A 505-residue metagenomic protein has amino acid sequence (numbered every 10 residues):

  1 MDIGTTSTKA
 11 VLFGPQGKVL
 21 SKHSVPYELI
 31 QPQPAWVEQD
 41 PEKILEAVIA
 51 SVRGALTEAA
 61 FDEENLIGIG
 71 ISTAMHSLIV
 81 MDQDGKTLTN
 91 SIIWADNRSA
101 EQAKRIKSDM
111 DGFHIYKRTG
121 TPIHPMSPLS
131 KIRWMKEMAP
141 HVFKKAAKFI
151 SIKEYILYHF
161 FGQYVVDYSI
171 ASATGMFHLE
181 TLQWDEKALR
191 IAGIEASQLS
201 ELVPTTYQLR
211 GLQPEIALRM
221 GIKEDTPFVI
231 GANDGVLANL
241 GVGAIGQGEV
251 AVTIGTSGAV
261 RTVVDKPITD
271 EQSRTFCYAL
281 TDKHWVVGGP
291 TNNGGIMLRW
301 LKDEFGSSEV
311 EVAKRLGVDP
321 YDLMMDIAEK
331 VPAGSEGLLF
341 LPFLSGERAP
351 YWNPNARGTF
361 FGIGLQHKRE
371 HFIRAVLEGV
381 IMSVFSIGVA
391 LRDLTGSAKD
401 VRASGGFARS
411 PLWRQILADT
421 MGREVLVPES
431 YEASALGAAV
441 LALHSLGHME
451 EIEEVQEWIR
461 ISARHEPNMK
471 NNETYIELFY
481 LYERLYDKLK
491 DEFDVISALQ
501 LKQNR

Functional and structural regions predicted by a protein language model:
M1-T89, K117, K145, A217-L218 (+5 more regions): N-terminal glycine/serine-rich phosphate-binding loop of ATP-dependent small-molecule kinases, especially carbohydrate
G17, D40, I69, D96 (+3 more regions): Residue-level signal for inorganic ion chemistry
V37-L45, I92, K314-G317, L377: Flexible, glycine- and charge-enriched loops at secondary-structure boundaries
T57-W94, P122-P128, L157-H178, E201-P204 (+1 more regions): Short beta-strand-loop/turn "lid" adjacent to the catalytic site in phosphate-handling enzymes
D62-N65, E195-Q198, S397: Short loop/turn motifs at secondary-structure junctions
A100, K107-H124, S130-V165, I170 (+4 more regions): Active-site core segments that coordinate phosphate-bearing ligands/cofactors across diverse enzyme families
